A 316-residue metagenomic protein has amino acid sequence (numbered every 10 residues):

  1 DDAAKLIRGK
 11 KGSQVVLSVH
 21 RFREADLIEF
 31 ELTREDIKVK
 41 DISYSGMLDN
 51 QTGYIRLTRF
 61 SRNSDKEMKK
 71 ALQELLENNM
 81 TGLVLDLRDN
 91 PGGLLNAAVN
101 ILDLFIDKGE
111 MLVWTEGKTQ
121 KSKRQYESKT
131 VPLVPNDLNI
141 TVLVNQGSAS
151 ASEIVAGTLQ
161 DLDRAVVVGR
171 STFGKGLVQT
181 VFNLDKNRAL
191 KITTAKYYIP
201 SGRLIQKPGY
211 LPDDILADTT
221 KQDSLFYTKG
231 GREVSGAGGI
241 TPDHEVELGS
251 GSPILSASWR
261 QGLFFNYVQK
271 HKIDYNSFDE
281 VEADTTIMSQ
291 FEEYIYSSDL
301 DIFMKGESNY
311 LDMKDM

Functional and structural regions predicted by a protein language model:
D1-D185: Cleft-lining beta-strand/loop regions that shape enzyme active-site pockets
D36, T58-R59, K118, Q146 (+6 more regions): A broadly conserved detector of short glycine/acidic/proline-rich loop/turn motifs that flank catalytic sites and bind
A151, G157, D163-R164, V168-R170 (+2 more regions): Polar, glycine-rich mid-to-C-terminal structural blocks that act as macromolecule-binding/assembly scaffolds
L204-M316: Conserved functional hotspot residues or short segments at active or partner-binding sites across diverse domains
